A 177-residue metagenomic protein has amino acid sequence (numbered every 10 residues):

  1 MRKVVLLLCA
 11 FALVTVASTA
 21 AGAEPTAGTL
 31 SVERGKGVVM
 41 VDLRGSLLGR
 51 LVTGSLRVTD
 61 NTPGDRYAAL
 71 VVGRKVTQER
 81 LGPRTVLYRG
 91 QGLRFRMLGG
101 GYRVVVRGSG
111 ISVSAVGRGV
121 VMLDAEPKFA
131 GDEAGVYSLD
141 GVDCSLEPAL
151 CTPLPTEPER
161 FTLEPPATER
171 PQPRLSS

Functional and structural regions predicted by a protein language model:
M1-V4: Positively charged n-region of N-terminal signal peptides that target proteins for export
L7-V16: Bacterial N-terminal signal peptides
V16-A17, S138-S145, E157: Intrinsically disordered low-complexity regions specifically enriched for long asparagine
A21-A68, L146-A149, P153-L175: N-terminal segment immediately downstream of the Sec signal-peptide cleavage site in secreted/extracellular proteins
G35-Y137: Predominantly extracellular/secreted and cell-surface proteins with exposed, flexible low-complexity segments
T77-L87, S114, V121-A125, L146-L154 (+2 more regions): Short, surface-exposed linear segments at secondary-structure transitions and domain or protein termini
E133, G141-V142, T152-P153: Extended, charged low-complexity scaffolding/tethering segments
